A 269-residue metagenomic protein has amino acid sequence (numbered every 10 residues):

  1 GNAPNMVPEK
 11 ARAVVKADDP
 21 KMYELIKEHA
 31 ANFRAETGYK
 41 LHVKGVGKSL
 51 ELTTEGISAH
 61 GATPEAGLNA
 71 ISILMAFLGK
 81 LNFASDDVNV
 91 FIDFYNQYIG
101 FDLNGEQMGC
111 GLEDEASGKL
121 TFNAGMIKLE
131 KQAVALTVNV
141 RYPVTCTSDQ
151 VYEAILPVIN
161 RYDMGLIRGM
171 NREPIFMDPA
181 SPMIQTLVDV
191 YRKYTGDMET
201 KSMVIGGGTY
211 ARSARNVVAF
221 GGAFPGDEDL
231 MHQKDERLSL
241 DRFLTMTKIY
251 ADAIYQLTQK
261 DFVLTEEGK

Functional and structural regions predicted by a protein language model:
G1-P143: Midchain, well-structured core segments that form catalytic/ion-binding scaffolds
P8-A11, F176-T186, A211, N216: Short glycine/threonine-rich loop-to-helix capping motif typified by GTGT followed within a few residues by an Asp-Pro
K10, T53-S58, A135, G165-M170 (+1 more regions): A short small-residue
L41-V43, L52, M164-L166, T200-S202: Generic structural signal for residues in well-ordered beta-strands
A70-I73, M183, Y210, M246: Catalytic-loop motifs flanking and including active-site residues across diverse enzymes
D93-G100, N123-G125, T137-V144, G165-I184 (+1 more regions): A short beta-alpha structural unit
E130-Q132, V188-Y191, T195-T265: Zn-dependent metallopeptidase/amidohydrolase metal-coordination segment
S148-G165: Redox- and metal-dependent alpha/beta enzyme cores, enriched for Fe-S-associated oxidoreductases and cofactor-handling
